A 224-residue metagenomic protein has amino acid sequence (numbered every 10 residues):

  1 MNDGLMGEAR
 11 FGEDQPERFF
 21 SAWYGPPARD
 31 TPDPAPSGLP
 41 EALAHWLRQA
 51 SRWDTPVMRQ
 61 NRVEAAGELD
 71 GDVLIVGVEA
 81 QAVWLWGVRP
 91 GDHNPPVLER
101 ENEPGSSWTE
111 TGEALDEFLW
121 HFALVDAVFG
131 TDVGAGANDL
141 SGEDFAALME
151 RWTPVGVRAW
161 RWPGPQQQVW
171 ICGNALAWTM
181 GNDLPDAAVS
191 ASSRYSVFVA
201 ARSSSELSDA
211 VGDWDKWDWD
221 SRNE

Functional and structural regions predicted by a protein language model:
M1-T109, F122-Q168, S204-S208, S221-E224: A surface-exposed partner-binding patch
L119: Metal-dependent nuclease catalytic cores in nucleic-acid-processing enzymes, especially RNase H-like/related
P165-E224: Extended, charged low-complexity segments that frequently continue into or abut oligomerization scaffolds
